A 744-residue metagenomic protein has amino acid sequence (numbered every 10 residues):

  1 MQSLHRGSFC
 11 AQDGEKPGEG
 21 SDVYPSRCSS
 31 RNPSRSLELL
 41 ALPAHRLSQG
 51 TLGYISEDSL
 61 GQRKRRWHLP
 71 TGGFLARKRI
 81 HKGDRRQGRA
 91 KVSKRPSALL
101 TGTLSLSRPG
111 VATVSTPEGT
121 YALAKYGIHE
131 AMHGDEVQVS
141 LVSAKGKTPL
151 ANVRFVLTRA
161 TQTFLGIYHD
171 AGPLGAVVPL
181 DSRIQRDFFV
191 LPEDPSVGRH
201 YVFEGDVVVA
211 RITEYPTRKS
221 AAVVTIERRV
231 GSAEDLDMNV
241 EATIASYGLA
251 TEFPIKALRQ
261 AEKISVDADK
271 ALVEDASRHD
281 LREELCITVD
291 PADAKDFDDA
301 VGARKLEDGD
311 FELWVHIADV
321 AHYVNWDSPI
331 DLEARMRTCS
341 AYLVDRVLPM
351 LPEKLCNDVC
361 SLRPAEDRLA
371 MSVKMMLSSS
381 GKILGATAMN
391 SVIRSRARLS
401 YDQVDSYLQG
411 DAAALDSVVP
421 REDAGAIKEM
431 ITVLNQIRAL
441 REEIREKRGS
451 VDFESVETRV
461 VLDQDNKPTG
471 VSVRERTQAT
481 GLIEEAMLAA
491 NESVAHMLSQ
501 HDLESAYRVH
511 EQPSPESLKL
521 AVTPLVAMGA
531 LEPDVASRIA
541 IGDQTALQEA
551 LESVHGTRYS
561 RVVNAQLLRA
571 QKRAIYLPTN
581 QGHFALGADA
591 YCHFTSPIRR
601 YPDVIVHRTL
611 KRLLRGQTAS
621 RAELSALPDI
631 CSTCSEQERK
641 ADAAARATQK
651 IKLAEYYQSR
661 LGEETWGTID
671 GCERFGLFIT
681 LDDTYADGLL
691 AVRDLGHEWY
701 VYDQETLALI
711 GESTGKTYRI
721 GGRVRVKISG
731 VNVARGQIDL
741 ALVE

Functional and structural regions predicted by a protein language model:
F9, R46, G50, I55-W314 (+6 more regions): Charge-lined substrate channels and their catalytic hotspots, especially those that engage the 3′ end of RNA
G20, P25, P33-L37, P43-G53: N-terminal basic, low-structured, amphipathic or hydrophobic segments
S97, S493, E516-K519, T523-E744: Structured C-terminal cores of nucleic-acid metabolism proteins
A124, E193-D194, A210, R228 (+5 more regions): Feature marking long nucleic-acid-engaging regions of large polymerase/nuclease enzymes
G134, G205, I226, V289 (+5 more regions): A residue-level signal for conserved active-site and pocket-lining positions in enzyme catalytic cores
E136, V207, K382, E664-W666 (+1 more regions): Residue-level marker of beta-strand positions
